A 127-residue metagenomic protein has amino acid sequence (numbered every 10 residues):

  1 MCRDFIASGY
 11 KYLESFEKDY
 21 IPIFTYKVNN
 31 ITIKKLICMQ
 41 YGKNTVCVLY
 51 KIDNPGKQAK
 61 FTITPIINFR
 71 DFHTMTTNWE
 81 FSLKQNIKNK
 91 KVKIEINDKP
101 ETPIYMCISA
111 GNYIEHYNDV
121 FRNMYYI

Functional and structural regions predicted by a protein language model:
M1-I127: Acidic, mature catalytic/reactive cores of soluble proteins
